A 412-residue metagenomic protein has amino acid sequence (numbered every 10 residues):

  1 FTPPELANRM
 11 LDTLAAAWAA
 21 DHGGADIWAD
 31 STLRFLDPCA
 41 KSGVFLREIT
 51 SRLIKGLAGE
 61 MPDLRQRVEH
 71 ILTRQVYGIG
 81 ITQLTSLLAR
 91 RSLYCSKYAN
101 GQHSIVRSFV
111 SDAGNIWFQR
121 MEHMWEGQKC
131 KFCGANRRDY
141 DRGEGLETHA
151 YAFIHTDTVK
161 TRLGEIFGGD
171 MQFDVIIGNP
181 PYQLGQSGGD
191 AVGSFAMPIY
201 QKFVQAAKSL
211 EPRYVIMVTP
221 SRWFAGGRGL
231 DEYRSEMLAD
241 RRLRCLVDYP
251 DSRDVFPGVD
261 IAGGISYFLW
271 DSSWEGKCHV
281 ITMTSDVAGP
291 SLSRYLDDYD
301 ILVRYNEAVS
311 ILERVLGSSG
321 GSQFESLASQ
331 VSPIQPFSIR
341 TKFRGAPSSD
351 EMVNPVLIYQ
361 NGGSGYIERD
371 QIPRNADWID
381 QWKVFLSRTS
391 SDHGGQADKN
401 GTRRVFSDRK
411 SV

Functional and structural regions predicted by a protein language model:
F1-C245, D251-V255, G264, D271-M283: SAM-dependent methyltransferase catalytic region
P3, T82, P220, Y305 (+1 more regions): Alpha-helix initiation/capping motif
E69, R90, R107, K160 (+6 more regions): Generic detector of well-ordered alpha-helical segments enriched in charged/polar residues, highlighting helical
E69, V259-I261, D377-I379: Short coil/turn motifs at beta-sheet boundaries
G226, F256-V259, N375-A376, H393: Short glycine/serine/proline-enriched coil/turn segments at secondary-structure junctions
R244-C245, W274-S291, G394-F406: Short, well-ordered strand-loop elements centered on a beta-strand within folded domains, enriched for acidic residues
G258-K342: Flexible, glycine-/basic-rich loop-and-beta segments that form/coincide with the SAM-dependent methyltransferase
S310-S411: Polybasic, glycine- and aromatic-enriched phosphate-binding surface used to engage nucleic acids
